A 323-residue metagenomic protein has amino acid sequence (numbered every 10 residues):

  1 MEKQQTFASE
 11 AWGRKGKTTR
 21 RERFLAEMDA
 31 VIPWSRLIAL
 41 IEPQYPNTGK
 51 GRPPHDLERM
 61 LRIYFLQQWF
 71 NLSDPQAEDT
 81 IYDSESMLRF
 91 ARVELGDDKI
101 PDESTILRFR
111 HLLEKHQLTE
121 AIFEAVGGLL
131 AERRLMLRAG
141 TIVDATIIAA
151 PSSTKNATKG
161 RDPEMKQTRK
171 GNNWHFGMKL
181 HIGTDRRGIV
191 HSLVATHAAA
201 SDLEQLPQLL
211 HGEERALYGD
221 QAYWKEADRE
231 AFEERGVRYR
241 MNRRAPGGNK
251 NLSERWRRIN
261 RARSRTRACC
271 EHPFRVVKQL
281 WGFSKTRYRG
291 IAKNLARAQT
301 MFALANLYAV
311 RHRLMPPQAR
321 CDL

Functional and structural regions predicted by a protein language model:
M1-S35, A39-P43, P316-L323: Charged, often Cys/His-bearing segments associated with DNA-binding zinc-finger transcription factors
E2-A11, R215-A216, Q221-A296: Helix-centered, glycine/charged polyanion-binding patches within enzymatic domains that contact phosphate-containing
E2-A8, L57, P75, D79-D83 (+7 more regions): Polybasic low-complexity intrinsically disordered regions
I38-E58: An N-terminal domain-cap segment
K50-L57, N172-N173, R289-A298: Structural motif
R59-N71: Alpha-helical support elements that line or immediately flank enzyme active sites and cofactor-binding pockets
F65-Q68, A305-A309: Short glycine/serine- and small hydrophobic-enriched flexible loop segments
P273-V276, L280-F283, N306-P317: Hydrophobic alpha-helical segments
